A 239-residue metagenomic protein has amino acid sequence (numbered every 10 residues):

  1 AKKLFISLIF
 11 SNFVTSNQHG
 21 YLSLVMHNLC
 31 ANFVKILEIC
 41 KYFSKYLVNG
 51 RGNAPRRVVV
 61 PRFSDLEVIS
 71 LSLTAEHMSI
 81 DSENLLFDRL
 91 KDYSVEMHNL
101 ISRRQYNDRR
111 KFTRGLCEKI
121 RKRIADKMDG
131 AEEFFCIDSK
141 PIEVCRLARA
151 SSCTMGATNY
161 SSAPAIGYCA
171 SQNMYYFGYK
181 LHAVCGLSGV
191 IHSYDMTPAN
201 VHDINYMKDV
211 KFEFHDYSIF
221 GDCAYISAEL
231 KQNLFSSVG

Functional and structural regions predicted by a protein language model:
K3-G239: Short alpha-helical elements
